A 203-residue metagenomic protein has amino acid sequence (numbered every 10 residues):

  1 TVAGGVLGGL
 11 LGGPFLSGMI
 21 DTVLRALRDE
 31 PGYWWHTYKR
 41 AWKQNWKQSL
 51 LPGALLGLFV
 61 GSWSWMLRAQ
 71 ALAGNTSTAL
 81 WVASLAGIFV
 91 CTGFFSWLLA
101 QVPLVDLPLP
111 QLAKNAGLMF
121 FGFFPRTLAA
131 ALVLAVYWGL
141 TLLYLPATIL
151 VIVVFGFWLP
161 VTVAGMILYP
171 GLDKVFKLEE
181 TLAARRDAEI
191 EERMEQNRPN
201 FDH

Functional and structural regions predicted by a protein language model:
T1-H203: Hydrophobic alpha-helical membrane segments
